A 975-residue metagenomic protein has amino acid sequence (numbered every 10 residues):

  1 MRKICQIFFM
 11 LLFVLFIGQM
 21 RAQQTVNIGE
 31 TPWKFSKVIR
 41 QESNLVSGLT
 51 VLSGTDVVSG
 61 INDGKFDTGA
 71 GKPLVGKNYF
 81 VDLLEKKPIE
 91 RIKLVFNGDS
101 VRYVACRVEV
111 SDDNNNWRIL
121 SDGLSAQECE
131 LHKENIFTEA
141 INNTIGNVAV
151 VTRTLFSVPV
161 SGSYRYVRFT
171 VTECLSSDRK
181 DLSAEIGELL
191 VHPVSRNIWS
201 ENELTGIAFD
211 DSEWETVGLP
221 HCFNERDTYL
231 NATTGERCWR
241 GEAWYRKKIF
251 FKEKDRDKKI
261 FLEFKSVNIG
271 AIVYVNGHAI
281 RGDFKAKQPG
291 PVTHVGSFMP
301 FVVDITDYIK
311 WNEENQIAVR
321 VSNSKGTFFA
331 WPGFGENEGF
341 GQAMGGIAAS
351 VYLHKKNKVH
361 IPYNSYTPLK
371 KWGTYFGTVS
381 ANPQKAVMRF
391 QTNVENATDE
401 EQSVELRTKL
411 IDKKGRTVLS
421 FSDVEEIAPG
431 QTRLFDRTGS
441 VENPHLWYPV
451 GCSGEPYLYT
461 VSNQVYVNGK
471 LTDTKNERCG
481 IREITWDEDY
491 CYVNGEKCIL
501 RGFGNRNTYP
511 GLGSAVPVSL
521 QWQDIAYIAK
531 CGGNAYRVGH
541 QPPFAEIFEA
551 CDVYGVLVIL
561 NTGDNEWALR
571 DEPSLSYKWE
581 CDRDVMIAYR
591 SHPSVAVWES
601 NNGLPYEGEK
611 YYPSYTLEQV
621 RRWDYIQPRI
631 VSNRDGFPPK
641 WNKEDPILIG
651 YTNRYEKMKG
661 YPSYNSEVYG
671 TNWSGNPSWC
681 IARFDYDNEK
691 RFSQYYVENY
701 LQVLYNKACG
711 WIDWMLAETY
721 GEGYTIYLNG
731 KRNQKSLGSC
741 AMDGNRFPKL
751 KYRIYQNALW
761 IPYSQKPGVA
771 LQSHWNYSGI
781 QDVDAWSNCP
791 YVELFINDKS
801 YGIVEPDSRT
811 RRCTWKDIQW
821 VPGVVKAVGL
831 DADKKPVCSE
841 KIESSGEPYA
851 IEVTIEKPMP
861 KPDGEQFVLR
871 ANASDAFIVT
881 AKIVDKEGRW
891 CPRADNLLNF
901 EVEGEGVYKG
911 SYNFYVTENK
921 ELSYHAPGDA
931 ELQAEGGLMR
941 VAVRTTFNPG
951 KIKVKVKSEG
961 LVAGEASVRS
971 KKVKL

Functional and structural regions predicted by a protein language model:
T25-V38, L204, A208, G339-G346 (+5 more regions): Substrate-binding clefts and catalytic carboxylate motifs of secreted carbohydrate-active enzymes
G29-P32, C174, K180-G206, D210 (+11 more regions): An acidic-aromatic loop/edge-strand motif
N62-Q127, V150-S200: Aromatic, loop-rich ligand-recognition surfaces of beta-strand-rich domains
I92-L94, F390-N393, Q464, S773 (+6 more regions): Beta-strand-rich structural segments
L94-V95, R107-E109, R118-D122, E128-L131 (+10 more regions): Accessory beta-strand-rich segments of carbohydrate-active enzymes
F223-F251, R256-E263, I269-V275, R281-V292 (+7 more regions): Active-site-adjacent substrate/metal-binding segments within catalytic domains of carbohydrate-active enzymes
K385-E425, F435, D782-S800, V824-K826 (+2 more regions): Beta-strand-rich binding/interaction modules
Q391, S519, I525-Y527, A535-Y755 (+3 more regions): Substrate-binding/catalytic cleft of secreted carbohydrate-active enzymes, primarily glycoside hydrolases
